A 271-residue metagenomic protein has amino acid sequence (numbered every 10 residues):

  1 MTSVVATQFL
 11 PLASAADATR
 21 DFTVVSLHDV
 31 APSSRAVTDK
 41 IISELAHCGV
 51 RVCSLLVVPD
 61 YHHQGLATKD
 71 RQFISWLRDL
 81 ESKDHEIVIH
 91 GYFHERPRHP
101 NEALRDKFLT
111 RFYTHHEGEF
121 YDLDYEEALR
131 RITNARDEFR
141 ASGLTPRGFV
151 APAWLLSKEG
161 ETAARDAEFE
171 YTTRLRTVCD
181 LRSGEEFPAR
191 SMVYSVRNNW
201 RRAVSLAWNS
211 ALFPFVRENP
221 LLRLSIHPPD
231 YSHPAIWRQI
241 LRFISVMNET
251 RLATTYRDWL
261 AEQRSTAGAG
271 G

Functional and structural regions predicted by a protein language model:
T2-E86, W237: Active-site beta->alpha N-cap acidic-glycine motif
V4-A18, C53-V57, Y171, I226-G271: C-terminal domain-boundary segment and adjacent tail
V24-V30, T38, S142, S195-W259: Catalytic grooves of carbohydrate-active enzymes
V30, V58-H62, Y92-H94, R176-T177 (+3 more regions): Active-site beta-loop-alpha junctions enriched in small/polar residues
S34-I42, A128, I132, A207-N209: Short, acidic/polar
R51, L56-G160, L224-I226: Metal-dependent polysaccharide deacetylase catalytic core of the NodB/CE4 family, i.e., the active-site-bearing domain
H63-E81, R96-P97, G148-R223, R238 (+1 more regions): Active-site-adjacent pocket scaffolds in enzyme catalytic domains
V88-I89, S142, P188-R190, I236 (+1 more regions): Glycan-processing catalytic domains of CAZymes
